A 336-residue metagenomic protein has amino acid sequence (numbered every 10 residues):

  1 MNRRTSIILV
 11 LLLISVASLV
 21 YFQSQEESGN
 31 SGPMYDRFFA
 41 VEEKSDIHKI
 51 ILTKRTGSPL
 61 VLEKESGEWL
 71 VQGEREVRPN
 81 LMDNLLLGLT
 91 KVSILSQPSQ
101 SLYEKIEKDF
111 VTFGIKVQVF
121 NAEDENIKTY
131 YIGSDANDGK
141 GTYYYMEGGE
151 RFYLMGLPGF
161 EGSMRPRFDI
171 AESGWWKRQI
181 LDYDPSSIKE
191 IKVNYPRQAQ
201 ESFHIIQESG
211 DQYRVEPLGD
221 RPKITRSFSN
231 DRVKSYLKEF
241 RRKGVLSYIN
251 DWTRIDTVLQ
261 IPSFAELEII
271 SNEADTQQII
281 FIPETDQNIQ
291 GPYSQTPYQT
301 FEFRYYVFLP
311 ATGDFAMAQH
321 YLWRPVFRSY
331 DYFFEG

Functional and structural regions predicted by a protein language model:
M1-G336: Soluble, acidic/polar mature domains that operate outside membranes
